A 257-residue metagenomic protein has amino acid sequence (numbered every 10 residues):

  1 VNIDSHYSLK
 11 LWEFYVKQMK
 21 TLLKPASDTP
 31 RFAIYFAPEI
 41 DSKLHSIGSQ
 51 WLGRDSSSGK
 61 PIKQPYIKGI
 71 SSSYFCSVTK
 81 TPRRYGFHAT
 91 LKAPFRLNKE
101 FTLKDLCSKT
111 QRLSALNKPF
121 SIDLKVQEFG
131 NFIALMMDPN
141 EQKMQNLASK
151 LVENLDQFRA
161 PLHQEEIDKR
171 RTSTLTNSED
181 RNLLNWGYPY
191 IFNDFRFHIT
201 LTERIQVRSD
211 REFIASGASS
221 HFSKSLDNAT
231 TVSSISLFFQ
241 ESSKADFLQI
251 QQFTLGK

Functional and structural regions predicted by a protein language model:
N2-Y7: Intrinsic-disorder-associated, low-complexity terminal segments enriched in Asp/Asn/His/Tyr and depleted of Lys/Arg
S8-L9, L97: A generic alpha-helix propensity feature with a strong bias for hydrophobic helices
V16-Q127, Q142, N146-L226, S242-K257: Basic, often amphipathic N-terminal segments
E128-N140, L237-K244: Short, conserved secondary-structure transition motifs
F222, T231-Q240: Low-complexity, intrinsically disordered Gly/Pro/Thr-rich segments
